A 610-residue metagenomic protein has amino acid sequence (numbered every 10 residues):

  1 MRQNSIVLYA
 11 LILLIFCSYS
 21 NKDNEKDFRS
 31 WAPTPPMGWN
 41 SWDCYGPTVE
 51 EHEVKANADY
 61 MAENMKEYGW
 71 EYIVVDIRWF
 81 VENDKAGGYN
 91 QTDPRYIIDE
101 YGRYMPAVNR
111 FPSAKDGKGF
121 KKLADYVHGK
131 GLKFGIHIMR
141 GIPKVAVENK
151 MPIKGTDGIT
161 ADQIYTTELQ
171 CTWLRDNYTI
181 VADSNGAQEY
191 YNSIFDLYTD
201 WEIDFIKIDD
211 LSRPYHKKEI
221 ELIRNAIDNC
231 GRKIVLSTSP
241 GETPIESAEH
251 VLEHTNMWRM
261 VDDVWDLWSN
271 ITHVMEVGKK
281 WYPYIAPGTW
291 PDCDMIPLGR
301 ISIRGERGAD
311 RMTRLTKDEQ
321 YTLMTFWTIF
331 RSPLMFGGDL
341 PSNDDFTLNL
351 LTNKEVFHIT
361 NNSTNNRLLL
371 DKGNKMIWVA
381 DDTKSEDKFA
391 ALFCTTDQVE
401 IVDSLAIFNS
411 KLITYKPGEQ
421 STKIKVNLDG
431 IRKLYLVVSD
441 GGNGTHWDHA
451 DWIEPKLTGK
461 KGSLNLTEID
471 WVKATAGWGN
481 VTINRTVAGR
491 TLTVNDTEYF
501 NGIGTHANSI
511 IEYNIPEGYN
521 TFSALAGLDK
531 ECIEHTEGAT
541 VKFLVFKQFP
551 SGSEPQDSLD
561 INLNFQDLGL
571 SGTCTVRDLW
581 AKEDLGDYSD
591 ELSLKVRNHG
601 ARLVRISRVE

Functional and structural regions predicted by a protein language model:
F16-D27: Bacterial Sec-dependent signal peptides at the C-terminal "C-region" and cleavage site
P36-S41, E71-D76, V81, K133-I138 (+7 more regions): Structural recognition of the beta-strand scaffold that forms the well-ordered cores of secreted hydrolase catalytic
A62-Y126, K130-T199, I203-D210, K217: Aromatic-lined carbohydrate-binding/catalytic grooves of carbohydrate-active enzymes
L132-V147, R213, D228-I245: Aromatic-lined carbohydrate-recognition surfaces of secreted/lumenal glycan-active proteins
I164, E168-L169, V181-D183, K233-D339: Glycan-recognition surfaces
Y321, W327-F330, M335-G337, K372-I401 (+2 more regions): Carbohydrate-binding surface patches
E400-E554, D587, R597: Gly-Asp-aromatic-enriched flexible segments
Y588-E610: C-terminal beta-strand-rich structural cap/linker in extracellular carbohydrate-active enzymes
